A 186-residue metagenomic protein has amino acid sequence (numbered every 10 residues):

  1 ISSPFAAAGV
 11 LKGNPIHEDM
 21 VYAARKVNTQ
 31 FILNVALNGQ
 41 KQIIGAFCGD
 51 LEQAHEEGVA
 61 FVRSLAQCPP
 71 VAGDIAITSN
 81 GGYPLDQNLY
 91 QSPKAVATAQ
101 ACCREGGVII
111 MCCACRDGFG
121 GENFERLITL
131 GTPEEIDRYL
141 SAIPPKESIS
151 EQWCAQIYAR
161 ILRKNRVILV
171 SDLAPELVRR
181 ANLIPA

Functional and structural regions predicted by a protein language model:
I1-P69: Conserved, well-structured core segments that form the ligand-binding/active-site neighborhood of functional domains
A23-V27, Q67-V71, A101-R104, A159-L162: Solvent-exposed alpha-helices and their adjacent loops that cap or buttress functional pockets in soluble metabolic
V35-L37, N80, C113: Short, structured patches in soluble enzyme cores that scaffold and shape functional sites
Q40-K41, P84-L85, P175-L177: Short, acidic Gly/Pro/Ser/Thr-rich loop/turn segments
D74-S79, I110: Structural motif
G81-Q91: Short, glycine-rich nucleotide/cofactor-binding loops
S92-P93, A97-A186: C-terminal non-catalytic interaction/assembly regions of soluble proteins
